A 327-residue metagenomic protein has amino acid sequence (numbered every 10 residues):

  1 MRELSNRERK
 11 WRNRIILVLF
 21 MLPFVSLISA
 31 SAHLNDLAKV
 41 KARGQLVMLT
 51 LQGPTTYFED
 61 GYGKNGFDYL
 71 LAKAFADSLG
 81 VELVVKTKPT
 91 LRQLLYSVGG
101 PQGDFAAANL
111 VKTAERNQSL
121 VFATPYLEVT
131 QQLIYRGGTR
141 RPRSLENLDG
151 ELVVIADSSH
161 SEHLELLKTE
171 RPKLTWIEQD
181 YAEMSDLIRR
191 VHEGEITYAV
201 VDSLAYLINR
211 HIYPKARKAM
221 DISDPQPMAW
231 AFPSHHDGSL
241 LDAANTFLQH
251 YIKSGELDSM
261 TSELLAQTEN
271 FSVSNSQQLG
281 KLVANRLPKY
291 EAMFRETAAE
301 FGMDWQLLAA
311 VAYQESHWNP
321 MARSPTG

Functional and structural regions predicted by a protein language model:
N6-L19: N-terminal Sec-pathway targeting helices
L17, H33-L110, N117-Q118, W176-Y181: Extracytoplasmic small-molecule ligand-binding "clamshell" domains of the periplasmic binding protein/Venus flytrap
P23-S26, S31-L34, G66-S78, G137-E151 (+3 more regions): Extended ligand-binding regions for polar small-molecule ligands
V47-T56, G61-D77, V111, Q132-A182 (+1 more regions): Bilobed "Venus flytrap"/periplasmic-binding protein-like clamshell domains and structurally analogous long
F75, S97-G99, L148, R190-H192 (+4 more regions): Hydrophobic residues within well-ordered alpha-helices
R92, A108-S119, E165-L166, R189-D224: A ligand-binding cleft/hinge motif common to bilobed small-molecule-binding domains
L120-L133, N147, A219-P227: Short Pro/Gly-enriched coil loops immediately N-terminal to beta-strands
S159-L167, E178, E193, L207 (+2 more regions): Catalytic glycan-binding domains that act on GlcNAc-containing polysaccharides
